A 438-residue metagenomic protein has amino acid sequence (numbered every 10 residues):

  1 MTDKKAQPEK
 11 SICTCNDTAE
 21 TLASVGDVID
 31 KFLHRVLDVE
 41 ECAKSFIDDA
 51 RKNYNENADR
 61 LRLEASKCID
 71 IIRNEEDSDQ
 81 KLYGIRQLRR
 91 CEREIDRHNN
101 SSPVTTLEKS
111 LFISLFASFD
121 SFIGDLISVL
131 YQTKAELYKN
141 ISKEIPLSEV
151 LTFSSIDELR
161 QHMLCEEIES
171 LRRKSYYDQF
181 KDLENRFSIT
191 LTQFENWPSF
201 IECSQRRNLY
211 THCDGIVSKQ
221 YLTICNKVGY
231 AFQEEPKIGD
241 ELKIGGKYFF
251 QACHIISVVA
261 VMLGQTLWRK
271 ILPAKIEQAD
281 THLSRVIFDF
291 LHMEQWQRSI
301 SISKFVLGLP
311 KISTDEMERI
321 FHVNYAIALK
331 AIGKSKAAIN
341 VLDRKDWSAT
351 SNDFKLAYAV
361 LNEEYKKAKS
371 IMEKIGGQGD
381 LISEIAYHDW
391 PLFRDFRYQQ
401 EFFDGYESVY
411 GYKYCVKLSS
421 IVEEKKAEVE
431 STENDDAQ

Functional and structural regions predicted by a protein language model:
M1-A117, S121, P273-E277: Charged alpha-helical initiation segments
D70-I201, R206, K219, T223-I224 (+1 more regions): Helix-loop junctions and short alpha-helical segments
N185-S257, T266-R269: Charge-enriched, short contiguous segments at helix-coil
K275-G308: Alpha-helical segment of the N-proximal tetratricopeptide repeat
K275-R285, S313-V323, K345-F354, I382-A386: Generic helix N-cap/helix-start motif at coil->alpha-helix transitions
D289, A328, Y358-L361, D395: Residue-level signature for tetratricopeptide repeat
Q297-V306, K334-D346, K366-G377, Q400-Y410: Alpha-helical repeat scaffolds
